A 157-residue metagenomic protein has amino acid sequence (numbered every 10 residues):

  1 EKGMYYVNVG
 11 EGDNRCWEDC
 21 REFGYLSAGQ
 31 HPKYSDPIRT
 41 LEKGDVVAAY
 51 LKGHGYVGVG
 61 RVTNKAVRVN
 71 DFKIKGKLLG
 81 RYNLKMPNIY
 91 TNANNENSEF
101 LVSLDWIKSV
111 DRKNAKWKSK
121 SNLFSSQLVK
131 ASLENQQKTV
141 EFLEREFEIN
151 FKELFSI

Functional and structural regions predicted by a protein language model:
E1-N8, G12, K33, D71-I157: Contiguous surface segments at macromolecular interaction interfaces
M4, D45-A48, V59: Beta-sheet entry/capping signal
E11-A28: Short, basic/aromatic beta-hairpin or loop at an interaction surface
S27-P37: Short alpha-helix capping/helix-loop boundary micro-motifs
D36-L51: Short coil-to-beta transition motif at edge beta-strands of beta-rich domains
T40-E42, H54, N95-N97: Intrinsically disordered, low-complexity regulatory regions enriched in Ser/Pro/Gly/Thr and acidic residues
A48, R61, S103-D105: Beta-strand cores of modular interaction/reader domains in eukaryotic scaffold and signaling proteins, especially PDZ
Y56-V67: Short beta-strand-centered aromatic/proline hotspots
